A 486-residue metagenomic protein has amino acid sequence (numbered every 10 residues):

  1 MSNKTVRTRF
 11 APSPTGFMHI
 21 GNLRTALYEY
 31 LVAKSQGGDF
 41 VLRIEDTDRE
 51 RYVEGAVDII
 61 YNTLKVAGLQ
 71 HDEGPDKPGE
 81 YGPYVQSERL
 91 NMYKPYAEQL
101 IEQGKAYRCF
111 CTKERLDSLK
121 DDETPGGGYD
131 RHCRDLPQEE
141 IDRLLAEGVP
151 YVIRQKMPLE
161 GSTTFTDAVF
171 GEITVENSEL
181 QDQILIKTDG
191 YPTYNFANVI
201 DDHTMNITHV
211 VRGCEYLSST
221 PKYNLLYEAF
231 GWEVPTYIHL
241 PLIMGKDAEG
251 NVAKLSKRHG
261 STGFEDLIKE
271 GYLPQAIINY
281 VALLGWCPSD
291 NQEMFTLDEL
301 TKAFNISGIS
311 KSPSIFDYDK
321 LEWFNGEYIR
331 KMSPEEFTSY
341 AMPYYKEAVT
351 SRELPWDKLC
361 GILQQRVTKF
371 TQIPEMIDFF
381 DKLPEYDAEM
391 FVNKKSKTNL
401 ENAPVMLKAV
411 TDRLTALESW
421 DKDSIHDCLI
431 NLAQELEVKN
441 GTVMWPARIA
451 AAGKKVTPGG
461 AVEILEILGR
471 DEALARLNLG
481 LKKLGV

Functional and structural regions predicted by a protein language model:
S2-E123, S219-W232, A276: N-terminal Rossmann-like or analogous alpha/beta NTP/dinucleotide-binding catalytic cores that position adenine
I20, L267-Q275, K311-D317, T350-L359 (+1 more regions): Structural motif
K34-D46, F196-H209, F230-M244, T457-E463 (+2 more regions): Glycine-rich phosphate/pyrophosphate-binding loops and their adjacent beta-strand/loop elements at enzyme active sites
P83-S87, F110, I186-K187, M205-Y216 (+4 more regions): Conserved phosphate-binding loops in nucleotide/dinucleotide-binding enzymes
E102, Y107-L255, G263, P288 (+2 more regions): Active-site cores that bind ATP or allylic diphosphates and position pyrophosphate for catalysis
Y280-V281, N325, C360-V367, F380 (+2 more regions): Short alpha-helical scaffolding segments that buttress acidic/His motifs in well-ordered protein cores
P334-L436: Small-residue-rich helix-loop
D423-L484: Charged substrate- and nucleic-acid-binding regions of tRNA-handling and nucleotidyl-transfer enzymes, centered on
